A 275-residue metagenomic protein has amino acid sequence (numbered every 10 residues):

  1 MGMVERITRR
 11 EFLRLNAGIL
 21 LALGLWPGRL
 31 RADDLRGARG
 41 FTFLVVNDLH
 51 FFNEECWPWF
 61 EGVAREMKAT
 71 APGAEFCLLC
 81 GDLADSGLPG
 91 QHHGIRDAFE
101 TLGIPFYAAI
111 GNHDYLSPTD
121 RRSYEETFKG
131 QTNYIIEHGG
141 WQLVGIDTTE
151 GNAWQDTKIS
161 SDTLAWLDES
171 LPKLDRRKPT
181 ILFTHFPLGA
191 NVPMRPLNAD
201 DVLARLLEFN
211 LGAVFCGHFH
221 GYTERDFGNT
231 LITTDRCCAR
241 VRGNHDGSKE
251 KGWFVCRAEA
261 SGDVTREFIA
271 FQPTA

Functional and structural regions predicted by a protein language model:
M1-L23: N-terminal secretory signal peptides and thylakoid transit peptides that target proteins across membranes
L15-N16, G24-G94: N-terminal active-site segment of His-dependent metallophosphoesterases
L35-L44, I135-G145, D226-L231: Beta-strand-turn-beta hairpins that frame and shape the catalytic cleft of phosphate-ester-processing enzymes
F43-G62, A84-S86, Y115-F128, E150-S161 (+1 more regions): Acidic/histidine-rich helix-loop elements that form or flank divalent-metal/phosphate-binding sites at the catalytic
F52-E54, D85-G90, N112-T119, G151-Q155 (+3 more regions): Active-site environment of divalent metal-dependent phosphoester hydrolases
W57, G62, I136, D226-A275: Binuclear metal-dependent phosphoesterase catalytic core
G62-V63, Q91-I95, T119-Y134, T163-S170 (+2 more regions): Alpha-helical scaffolding within the catalytic cores of extracellular/periplasmic polymer-degrading hydrolases
K68-C77, W154-L231, G262-T265: His/acidic metal-ligating clusters that form di-metal
